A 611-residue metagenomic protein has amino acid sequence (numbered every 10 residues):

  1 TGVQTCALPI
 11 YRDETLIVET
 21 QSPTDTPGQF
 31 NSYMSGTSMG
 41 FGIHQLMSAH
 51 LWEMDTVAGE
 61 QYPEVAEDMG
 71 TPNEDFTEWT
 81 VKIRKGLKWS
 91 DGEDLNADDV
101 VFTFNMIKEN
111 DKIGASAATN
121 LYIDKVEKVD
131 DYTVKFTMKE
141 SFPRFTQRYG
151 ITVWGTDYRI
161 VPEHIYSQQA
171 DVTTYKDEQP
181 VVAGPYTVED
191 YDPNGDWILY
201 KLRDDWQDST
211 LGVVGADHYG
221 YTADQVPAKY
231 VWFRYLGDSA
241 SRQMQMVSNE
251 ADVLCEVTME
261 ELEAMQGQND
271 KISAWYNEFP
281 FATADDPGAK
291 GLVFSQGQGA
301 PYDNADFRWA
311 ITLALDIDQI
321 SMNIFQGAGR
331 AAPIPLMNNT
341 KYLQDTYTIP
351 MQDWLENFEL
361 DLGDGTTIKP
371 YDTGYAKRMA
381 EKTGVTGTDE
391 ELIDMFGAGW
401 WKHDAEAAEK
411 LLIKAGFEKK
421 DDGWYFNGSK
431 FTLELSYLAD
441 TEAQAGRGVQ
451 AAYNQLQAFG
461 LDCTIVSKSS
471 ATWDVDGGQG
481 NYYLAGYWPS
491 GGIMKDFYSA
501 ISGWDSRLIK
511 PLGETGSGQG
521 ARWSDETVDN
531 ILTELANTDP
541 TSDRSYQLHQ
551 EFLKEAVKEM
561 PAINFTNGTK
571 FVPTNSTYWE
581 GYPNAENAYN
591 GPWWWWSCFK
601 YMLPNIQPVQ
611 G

Functional and structural regions predicted by a protein language model:
G2-L8: Short, small-residue-biased leader/transition segments that mark boundaries at the very start of proteins
L16-E74, N105, V181: N-terminal lobe/hinge region of extracytoplasmic solute-binding protein
T20, G42-Q45, D192-D204, L313-E391 (+3 more regions): Detector for C-terminal structural segments
S48, E53-V57, T152-W232, D238-S241 (+4 more regions): Gly/Pro-rich hinge or "lid" segments in bacterial periplasmic/extracellular proteins
D68-I113, V129, K135-T137, R242-Q245 (+1 more regions): Aromatic- and charge-enriched surface segment that lines or borders ligand/interaction sites
K82, S116-Q168, A183-D192, Y347-T367 (+2 more regions): Surface-exposed binding/hinge segments that line and control ligand-binding clefts or catalytic entry sites
R84, T174, D208-Q268, Q298 (+5 more regions): Ligand-site clamp/hinge motif
I107-E109, G114-A115, K125, E189-K201 (+5 more regions): Extracellular/periplasmic solute-recognition and catalytic clefts
